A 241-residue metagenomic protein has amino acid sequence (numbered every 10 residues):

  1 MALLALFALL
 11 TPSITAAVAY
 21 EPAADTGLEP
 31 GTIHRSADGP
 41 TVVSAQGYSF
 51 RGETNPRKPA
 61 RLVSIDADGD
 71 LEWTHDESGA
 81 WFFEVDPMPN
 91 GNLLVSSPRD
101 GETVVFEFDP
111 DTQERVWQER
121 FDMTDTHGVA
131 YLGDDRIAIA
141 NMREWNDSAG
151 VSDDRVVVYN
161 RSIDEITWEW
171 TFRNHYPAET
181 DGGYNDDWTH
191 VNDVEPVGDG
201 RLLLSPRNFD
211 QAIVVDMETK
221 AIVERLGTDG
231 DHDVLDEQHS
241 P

Functional and structural regions predicted by a protein language model:
M1-A23, V194: Secretory targeting signatures
R35-D38, P87-N90, Y131-D134, P196-D199: Residue-level detector of Asp-centered blade-edge/turn motifs that repeat once per structural unit in beta-propeller
G52-P59, P98-E102, D147-S152, D187-T189 (+1 more regions): Short, solvent-exposed loop/turn segments at conserved positions within beta-propeller repeat blades
K58, A80-W81, T124-H127, S152 (+3 more regions): Beta-rich catalytic cores
D66-G69, F108-Q113, N160-D164, D216-K220: Short loop/turn segments that connect beta-strands within beta-propeller blades
D70-Y131: Blade-loop segments of beta-propeller domains
E77, V116-D122, I163-T189, K220-D236: Surface-exposed loop and turn segments in beta-propeller and other repeat-based domains that flank or scaffold
